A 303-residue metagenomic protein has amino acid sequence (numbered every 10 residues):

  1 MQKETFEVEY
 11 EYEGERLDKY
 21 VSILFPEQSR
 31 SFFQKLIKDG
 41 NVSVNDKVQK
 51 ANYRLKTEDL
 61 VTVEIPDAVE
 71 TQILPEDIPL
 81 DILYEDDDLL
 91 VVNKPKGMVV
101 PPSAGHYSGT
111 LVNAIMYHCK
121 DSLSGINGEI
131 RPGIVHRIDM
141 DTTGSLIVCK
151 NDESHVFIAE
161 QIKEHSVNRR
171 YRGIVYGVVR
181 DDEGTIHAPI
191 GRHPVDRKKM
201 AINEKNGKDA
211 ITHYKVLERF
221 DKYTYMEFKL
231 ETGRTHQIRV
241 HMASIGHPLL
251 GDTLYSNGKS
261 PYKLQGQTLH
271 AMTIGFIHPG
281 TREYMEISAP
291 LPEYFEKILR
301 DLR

Functional and structural regions predicted by a protein language model:
M1-T185, P189, Y294-D301: RNA pseudouridine synthases
K50-R54, E227, G266: Short, surface-exposed secondary-structure edge patches
I82, V175, H213-V216, L249: Conserved hydrophobic positions within beta-strands
V92, V240, G251: Active-site flanking residues adjacent to catalytic metal/cofactor-binding acidic residues
G128-E160, N168, R172, H187 (+2 more regions): The conserved catalytic core of RNA pseudouridine synthases
A201, L250-K263: Short, surface-exposed loop/helix-turn segments at secondary-structure junctions that function as lids/hinges flanking
K263-A271: Active-site-adjacent capping/gating segments
